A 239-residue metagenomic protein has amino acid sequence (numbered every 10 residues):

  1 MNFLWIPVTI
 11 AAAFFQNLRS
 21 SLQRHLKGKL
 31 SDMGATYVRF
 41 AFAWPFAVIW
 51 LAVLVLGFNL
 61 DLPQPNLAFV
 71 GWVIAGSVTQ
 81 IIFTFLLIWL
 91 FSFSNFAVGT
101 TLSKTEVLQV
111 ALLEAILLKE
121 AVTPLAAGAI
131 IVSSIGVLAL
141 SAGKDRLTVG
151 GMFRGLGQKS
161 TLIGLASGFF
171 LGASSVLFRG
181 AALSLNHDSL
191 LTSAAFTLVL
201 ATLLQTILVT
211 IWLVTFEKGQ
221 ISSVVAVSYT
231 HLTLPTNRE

Functional and structural regions predicted by a protein language model:
M1-I74, V78-F93, A142-L165, F169 (+3 more regions): Membrane-interface interhelical linkers
G34-V38, V98-T101, P124, F196: Signature of the 12-TM Major Facilitator Superfamily
F40-W44, K104-L108, I130-S133, V137 (+1 more regions): Residue-level recognition of pore/gate-forming positions within transmembrane alpha-helices of multi-pass
A47, L112-A115, P124-D145: Hydrophobic transmembrane alpha-helices of multi-pass small-molecule transport proteins
L87-A126: Membrane-interface helix-loop-helix junctions at boundaries between adjacent transmembrane segments
S174-S175, R179, L183: Extracytoplasmic gate region of multi-pass secondary transporters
T230-E239: Conserved small/polar residues in nucleotide/adenosyl-binding loops
